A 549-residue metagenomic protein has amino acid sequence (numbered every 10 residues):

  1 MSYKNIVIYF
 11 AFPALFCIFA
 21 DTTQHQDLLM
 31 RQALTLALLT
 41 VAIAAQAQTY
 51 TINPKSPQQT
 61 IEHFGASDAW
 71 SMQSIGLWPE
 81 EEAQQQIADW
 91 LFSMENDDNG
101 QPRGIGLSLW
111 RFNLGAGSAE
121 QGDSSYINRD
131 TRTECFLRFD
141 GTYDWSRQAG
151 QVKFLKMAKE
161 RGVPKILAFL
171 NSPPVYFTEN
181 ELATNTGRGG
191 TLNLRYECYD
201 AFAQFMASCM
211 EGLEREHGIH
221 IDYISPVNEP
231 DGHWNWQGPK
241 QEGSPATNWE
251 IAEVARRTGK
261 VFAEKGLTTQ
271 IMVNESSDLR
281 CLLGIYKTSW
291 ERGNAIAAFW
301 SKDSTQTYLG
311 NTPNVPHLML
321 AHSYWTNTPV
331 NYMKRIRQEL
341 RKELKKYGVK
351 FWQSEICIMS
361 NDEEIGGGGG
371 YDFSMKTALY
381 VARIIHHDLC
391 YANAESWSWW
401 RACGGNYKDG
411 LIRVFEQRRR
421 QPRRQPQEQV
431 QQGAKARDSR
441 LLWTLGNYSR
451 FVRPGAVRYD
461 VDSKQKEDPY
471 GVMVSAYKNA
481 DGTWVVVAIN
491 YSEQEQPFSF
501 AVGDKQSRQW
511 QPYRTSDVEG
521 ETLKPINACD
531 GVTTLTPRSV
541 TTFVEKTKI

Functional and structural regions predicted by a protein language model:
L38-Q46: Hydrophobic h-region of N-terminal signal peptides that target proteins for export in Gram-negative bacteria
N53-I221, Q241-W249, R256: N-terminal catalytic cores of secreted or lumenal carbohydrate-active enzymes
E62-D68, S108-L114, K165-F169, D222-P226 (+5 more regions): Structural recognition of the beta-strand scaffold that forms the well-ordered cores of secreted hydrolase catalytic
Q241-A378: Noncatalytic carbohydrate-binding groove/subsite architecture in carbohydrate-active enzymes
Q353-G446, D460-S463: Aromatic/acidic polysaccharide-binding cleft in carbohydrate-active enzymes
Q465-Q506, R538: Carbohydrate-binding surface patches
G503-G520: Solvent-exposed beta-hairpin/edge-strand motifs
I526-I549: C-terminal beta-strand-rich structural cap/linker in extracellular carbohydrate-active enzymes
